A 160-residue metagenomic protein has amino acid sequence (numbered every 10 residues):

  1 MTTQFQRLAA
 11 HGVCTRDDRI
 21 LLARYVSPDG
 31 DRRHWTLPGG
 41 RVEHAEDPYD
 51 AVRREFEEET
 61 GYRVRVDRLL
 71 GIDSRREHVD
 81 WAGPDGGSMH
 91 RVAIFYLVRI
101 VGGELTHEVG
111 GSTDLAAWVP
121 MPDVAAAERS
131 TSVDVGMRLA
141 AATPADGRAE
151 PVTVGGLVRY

Functional and structural regions predicted by a protein language model:
M1-L21, R41, F95-L97: Conserved N-terminal beta-strand and adjoining loop/helix that marks the start of the Nudix/MutT-like hydrolase domain
T2-Q6, H34, P84-V92, G110-T113: A generic structural micro-feature
D17-R19, V26, R99-E104, M121-D123: Short loop segments at secondary-structure junctions
R19-E58, Y62: Conserved Nudix-box catalytic region and its N-terminal flanking loop in Nudix hydrolases and closely related
G30, D73-D80: Short, solvent-exposed loop/turn segments at secondary-structure junctions
R63-I72: A short coil-to-beta-strand element that immediately follows conserved catalytic motifs
E77-L105: Active-site-adjacent beta-strand/loop module that shapes the phosphate/pyrophosphate-binding cleft
L105-Y160: Nudix hydrolase/Nudix homology domain
